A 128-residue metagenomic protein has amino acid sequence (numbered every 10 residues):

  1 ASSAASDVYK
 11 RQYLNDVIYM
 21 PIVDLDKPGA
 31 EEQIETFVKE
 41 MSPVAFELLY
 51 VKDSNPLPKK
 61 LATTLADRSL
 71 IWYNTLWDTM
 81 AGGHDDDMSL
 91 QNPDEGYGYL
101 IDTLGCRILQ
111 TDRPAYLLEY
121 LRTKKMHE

Functional and structural regions predicted by a protein language model:
A1-A5, Y9: Single conserved hydrophobic/aromatic residue that forms the stacking wall/gate of nucleotide- or nucleobase-binding
K10-R11, R113: Short, solvent-exposed helix-helix connector turns and helix-capping sites enriched in acidic/polar residues
R11-I18: Active-site-proximal helices and loops of the catalytic beta/alpha 8
M20-E128: C-terminal active-site rim and adjoining tail of enzyme catalytic domains
